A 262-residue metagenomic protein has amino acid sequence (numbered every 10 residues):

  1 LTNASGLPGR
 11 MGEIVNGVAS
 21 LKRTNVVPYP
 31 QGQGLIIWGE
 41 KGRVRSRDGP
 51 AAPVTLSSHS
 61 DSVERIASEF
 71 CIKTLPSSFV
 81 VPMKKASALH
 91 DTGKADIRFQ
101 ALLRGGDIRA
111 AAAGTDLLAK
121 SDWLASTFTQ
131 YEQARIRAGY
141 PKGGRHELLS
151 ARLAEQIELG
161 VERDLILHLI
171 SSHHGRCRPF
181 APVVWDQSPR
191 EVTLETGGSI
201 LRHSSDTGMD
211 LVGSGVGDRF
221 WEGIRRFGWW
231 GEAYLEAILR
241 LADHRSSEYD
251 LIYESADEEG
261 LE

Functional and structural regions predicted by a protein language model:
L1-E132: Acidic/His-rich, divalent-metal-binding segments that scaffold phosphate/diphosphate chemistry
P53, L75-E258: Divalent metal-dependent catalytic cores for phosphoryl transfer on phosphate-bearing substrates
L261-E262: Generic start-of-chain signal for non-secretory N-termini
